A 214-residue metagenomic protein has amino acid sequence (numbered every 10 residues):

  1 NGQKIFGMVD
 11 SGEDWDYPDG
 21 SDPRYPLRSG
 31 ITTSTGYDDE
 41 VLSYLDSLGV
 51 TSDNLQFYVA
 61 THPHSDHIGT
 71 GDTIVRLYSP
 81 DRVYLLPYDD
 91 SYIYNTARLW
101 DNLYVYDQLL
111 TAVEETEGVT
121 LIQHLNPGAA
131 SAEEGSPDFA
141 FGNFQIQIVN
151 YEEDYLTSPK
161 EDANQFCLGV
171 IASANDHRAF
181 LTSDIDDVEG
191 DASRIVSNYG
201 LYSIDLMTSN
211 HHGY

Functional and structural regions predicted by a protein language model:
N1-V50, V59-R76, V149-Y214: Active-site-proximal loop/helix segments of hydrolase catalytic cores
G2, Y78, E115-T116, F141-N143 (+1 more regions): Short, well-ordered coil/turn elements that cap or connect secondary structure elements
F57, S65-V113: Active-site HxH/HxHxD metal-binding segment of metal-dependent hydrolases
Y78-D81, V119-T120, F144, H177: A structural micro-motif
R82, E117-I122, A129-S136, F166 (+2 more regions): Acidic/His-rich, metal-assisted hydrolase cores and their charged scaffolds
D90-Q165: Metallo-beta-lactamase
